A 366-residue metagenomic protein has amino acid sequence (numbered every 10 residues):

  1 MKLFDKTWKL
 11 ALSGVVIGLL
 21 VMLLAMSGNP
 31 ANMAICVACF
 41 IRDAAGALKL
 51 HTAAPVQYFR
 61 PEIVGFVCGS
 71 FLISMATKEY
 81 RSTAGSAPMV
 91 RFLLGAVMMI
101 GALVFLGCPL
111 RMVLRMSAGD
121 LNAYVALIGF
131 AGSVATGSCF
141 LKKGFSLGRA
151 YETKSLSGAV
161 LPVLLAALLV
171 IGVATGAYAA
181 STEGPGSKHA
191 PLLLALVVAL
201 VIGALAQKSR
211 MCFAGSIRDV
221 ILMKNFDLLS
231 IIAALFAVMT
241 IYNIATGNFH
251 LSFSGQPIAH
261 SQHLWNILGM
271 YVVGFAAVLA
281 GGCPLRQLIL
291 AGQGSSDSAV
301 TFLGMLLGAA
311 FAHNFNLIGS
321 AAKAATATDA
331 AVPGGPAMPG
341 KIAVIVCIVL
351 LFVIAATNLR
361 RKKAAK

Functional and structural regions predicted by a protein language model:
M1-K366: Membrane-interfacial helix-loop segments of redox and metal-homeostasis proteins, especially TM-loop-TM junctions
